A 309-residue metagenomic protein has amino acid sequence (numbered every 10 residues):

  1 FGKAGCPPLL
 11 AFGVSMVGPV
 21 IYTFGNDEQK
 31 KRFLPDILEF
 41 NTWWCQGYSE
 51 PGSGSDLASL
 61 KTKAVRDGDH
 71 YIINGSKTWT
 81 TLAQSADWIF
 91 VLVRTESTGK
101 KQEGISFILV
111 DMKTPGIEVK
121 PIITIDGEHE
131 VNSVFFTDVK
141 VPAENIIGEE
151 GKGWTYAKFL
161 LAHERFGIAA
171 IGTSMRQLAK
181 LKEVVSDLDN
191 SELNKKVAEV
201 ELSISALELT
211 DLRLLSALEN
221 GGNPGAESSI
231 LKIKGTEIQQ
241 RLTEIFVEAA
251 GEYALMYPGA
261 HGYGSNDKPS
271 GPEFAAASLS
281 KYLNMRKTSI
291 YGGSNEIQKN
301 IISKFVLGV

Functional and structural regions predicted by a protein language model:
F1-K31, P35-N41, L82-W88, I204 (+5 more regions): Internal helix-loop-helix
F12, I117-L209, A217, T288 (+1 more regions): Glycine-rich beta->alpha junctions and the first turn(s) of the following alpha-helix
M16, W154-H163, G167-I171, A250-V309: Glycine-rich phosphate/cofactor-binding loops in nucleotide/flavin-utilizing enzymes
F40-Y48, L92: A short, Trp-centered hydrophobic/proline-enriched beta-strand micro-motif
T62-V65: A structural signal for short hydrophobic beta-strand segments in well-ordered beta-sheet cores
D69-H70, N74-K120: A short core secondary-structure module
T78-A83, I125-D126, K287-S294: Glycine-rich phosphate/pyrophosphate-binding beta-alpha loops
S191-N194, S205-P269: C-terminal helix-coil-helix/basic helical segment that borders enzyme active sites and/or dimer interfaces and provides
